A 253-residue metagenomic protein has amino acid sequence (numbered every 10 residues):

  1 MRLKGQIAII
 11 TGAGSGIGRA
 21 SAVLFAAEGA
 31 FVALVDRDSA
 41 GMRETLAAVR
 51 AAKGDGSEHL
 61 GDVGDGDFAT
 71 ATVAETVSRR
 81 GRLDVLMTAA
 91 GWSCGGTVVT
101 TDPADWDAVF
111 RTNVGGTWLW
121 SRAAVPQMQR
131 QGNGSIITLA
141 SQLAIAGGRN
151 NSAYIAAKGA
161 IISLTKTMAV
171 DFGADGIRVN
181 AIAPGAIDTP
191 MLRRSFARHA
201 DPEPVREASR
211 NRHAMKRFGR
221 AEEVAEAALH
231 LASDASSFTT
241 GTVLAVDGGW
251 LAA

Functional and structural regions predicted by a protein language model:
R2, R80, W118-S121, Q129 (+2 more regions): C-terminal substrate-recognition "lid" of short-chain dehydrogenase/reductases
I7, G14-G16: Conserved glycine-rich cofactor-binding loop
M87, G173, R178, T239-G241: Short, small/polar-rich loop/turn modules that mediate ligand/substrate recognition or access, typified
T97-V98, D102-F110, S209: Substrate-binding pocket helix/loop in short-chain dehydrogenase/reductase
S121, A157, T165: Active-site helix of classical SDR
P126, V170-D171, S237: Alpha-helical segment proximal to the catalytic Tyr-Lys
S141: Residue(s) in the substrate-gating loop at a strand-loop-helix junction that position the organic substrate next
